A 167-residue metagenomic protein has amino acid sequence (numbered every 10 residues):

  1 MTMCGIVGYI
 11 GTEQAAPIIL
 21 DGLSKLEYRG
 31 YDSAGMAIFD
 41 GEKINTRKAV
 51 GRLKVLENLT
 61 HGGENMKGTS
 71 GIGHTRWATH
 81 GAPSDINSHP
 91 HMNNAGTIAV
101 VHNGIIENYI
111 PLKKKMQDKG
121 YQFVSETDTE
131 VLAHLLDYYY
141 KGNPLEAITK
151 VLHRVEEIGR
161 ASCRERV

Functional and structural regions predicted by a protein language model:
M1-R166: Conserved short alpha-helical segments that host acidic/polar catalytic motifs at enzyme active sites
